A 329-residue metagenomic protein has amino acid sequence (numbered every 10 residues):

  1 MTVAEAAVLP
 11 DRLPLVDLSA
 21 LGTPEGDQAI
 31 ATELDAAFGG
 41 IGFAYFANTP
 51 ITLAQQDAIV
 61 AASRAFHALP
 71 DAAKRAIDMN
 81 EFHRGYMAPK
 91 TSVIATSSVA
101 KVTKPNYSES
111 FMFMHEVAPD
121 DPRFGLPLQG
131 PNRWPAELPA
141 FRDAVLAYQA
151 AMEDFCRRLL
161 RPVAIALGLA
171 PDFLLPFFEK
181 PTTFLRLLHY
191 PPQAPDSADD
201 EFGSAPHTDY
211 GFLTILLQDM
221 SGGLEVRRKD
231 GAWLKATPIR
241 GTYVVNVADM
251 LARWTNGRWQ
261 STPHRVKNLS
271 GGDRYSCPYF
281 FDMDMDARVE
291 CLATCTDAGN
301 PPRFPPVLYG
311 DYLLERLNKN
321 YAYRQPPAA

Functional and structural regions predicted by a protein language model:
M1-A329: Peripheral, non-catalytic segments flanking oxidoreductase cores
